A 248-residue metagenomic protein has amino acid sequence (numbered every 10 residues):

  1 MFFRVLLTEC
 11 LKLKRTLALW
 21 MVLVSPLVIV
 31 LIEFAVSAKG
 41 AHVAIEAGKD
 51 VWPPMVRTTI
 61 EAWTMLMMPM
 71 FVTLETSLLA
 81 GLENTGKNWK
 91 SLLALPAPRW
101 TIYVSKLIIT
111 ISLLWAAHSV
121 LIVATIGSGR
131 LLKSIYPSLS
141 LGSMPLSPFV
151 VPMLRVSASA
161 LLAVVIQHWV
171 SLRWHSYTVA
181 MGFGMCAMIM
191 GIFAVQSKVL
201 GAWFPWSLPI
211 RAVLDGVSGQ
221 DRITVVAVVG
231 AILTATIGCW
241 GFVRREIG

Functional and structural regions predicted by a protein language model:
M1-P26: Aromatic- and glycine-rich beta-strand/loop motifs that create alpha-glucan
M21-L27, W174-G191: Pore- or pathway-lining transmembrane helices of multi-pass membrane proteins that form conduits for solutes/ions
L27-L74, V104-H168, L172-W174, V213-G216 (+2 more regions): Secretory targeting signals
A35-R57, E61, M181-G248: Terminal transmembrane helical anchor/hairpin motif
L74-S91: Transmembrane helix boundary and interhelical loop/hinge segments in multi-pass membrane proteins
L82, L95, R130, S134 (+2 more regions): Transmembrane helix-loop junction
L93-R99: Short helix-to-coil transition segments within interhelical loops that connect adjacent transmembrane helices
T101-V104, F242: Alpha-helix N-cap/helix-start motif at helix boundaries, enriched for small hydrophobics
